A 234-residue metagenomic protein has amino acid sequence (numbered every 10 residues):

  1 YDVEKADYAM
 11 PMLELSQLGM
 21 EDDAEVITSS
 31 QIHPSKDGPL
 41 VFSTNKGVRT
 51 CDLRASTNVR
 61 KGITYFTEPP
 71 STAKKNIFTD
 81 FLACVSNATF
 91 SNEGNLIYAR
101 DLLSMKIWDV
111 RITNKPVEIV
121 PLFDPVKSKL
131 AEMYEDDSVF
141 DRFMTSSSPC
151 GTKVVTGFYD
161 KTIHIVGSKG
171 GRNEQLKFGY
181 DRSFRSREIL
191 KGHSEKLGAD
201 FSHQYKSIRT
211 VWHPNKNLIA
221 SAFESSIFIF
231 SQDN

Functional and structural regions predicted by a protein language model:
Y1-E4, V48-R54, M105-R111, I163-S168 (+1 more regions): WD40-repeat beta-propellers
D2-Q31, T50-S86, N114-V139, R172-Y205: Inter-blade linker and blade-boundary elements of WD-repeat/beta-propeller domains
S29-D37, D80-L82, A88-G94, S146-G151 (+1 more regions): Loop/turn segments within WD40 beta-propeller blades
K36-V41, G94-Y98, G151-T156, H164-I165 (+2 more regions): Structural hallmark of WD40 beta-propellers
S43-N45, L53, R100-L102, G157-D160 (+1 more regions): Conserved strand-to-loop turn within each blade of WD40 beta-propeller repeats
N87-D137, D141, T145-T152: Short, conserved recognition motifs on repeat-domain binding surfaces
M144-S147, G151-I189: C-terminal hydrophobic structural anchor segments that stabilize assembly/packing rather than catalytic chemistry
R209-N234: Blade-level signature of beta-propeller repeat domains, shared across WD40, Kelch, NHL, RCC1 and BNR/Asp-box propellers
